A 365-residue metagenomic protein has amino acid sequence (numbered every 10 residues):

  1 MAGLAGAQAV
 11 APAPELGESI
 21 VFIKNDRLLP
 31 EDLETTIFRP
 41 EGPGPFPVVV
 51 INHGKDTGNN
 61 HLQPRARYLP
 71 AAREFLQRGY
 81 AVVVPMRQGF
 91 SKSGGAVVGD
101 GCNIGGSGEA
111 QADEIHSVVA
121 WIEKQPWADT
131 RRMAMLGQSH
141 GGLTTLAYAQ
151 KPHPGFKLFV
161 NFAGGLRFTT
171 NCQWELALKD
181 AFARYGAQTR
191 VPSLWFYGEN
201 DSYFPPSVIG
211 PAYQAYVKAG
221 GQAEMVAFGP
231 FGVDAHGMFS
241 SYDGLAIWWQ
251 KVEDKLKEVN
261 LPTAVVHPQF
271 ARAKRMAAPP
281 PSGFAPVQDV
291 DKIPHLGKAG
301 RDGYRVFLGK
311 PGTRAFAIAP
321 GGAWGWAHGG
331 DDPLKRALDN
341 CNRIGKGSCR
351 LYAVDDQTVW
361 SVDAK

Functional and structural regions predicted by a protein language model:
A9-P43: N-terminal cap/lid segment of alpha/beta-hydrolase-fold proteins
P45-G54: Short beta-strand element of the alpha/beta-hydrolase
D56-R67, E74, V84-A110, G237: Cap/lid segment of the alpha/beta-hydrolase catalytic domain
F90, D243, V265-K365: Secreted/extracellular ectodomain signature
N103-Q125: Alpha/beta-hydrolase active-site loop
W127-Q138: Alpha/beta-hydrolase fold nucleophile elbow
L158, G164-G220, E224: The feature captures the conserved acid-bearing segment of alpha/beta-hydrolase catalytic domains
A219-A278: C-terminal catalytic histidine-bearing segment of alpha/beta-hydrolase fold enzymes
